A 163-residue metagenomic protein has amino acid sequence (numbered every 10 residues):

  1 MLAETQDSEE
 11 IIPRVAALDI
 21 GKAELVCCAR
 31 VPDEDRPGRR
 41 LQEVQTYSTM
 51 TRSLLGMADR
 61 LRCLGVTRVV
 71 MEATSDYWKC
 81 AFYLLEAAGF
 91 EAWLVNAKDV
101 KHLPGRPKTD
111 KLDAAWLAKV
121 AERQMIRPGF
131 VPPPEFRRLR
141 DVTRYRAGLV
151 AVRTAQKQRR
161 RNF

Functional and structural regions predicted by a protein language model:
M1-F163: Phosphate- and other anionic-substrate recognition elements at nucleic-acid/protein interfaces
